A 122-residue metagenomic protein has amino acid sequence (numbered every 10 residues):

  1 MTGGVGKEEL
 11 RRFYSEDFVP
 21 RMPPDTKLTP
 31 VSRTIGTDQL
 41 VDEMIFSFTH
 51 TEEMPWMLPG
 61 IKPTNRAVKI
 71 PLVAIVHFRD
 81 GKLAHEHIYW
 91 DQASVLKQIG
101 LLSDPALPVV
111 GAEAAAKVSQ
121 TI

Functional and structural regions predicted by a protein language model:
M1-I122: C-terminal and inter-domain tail/linker signature
